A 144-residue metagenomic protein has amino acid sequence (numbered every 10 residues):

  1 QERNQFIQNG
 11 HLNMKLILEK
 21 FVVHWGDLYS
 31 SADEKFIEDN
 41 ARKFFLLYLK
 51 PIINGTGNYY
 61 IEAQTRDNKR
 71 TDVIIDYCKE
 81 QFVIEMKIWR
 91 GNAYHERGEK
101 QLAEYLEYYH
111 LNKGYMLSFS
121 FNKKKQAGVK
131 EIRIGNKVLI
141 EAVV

Functional and structural regions predicted by a protein language model:
Q1-E2: Short capping/hinge segments at domain boundaries that bridge a core fold to an adjacent linker or tail
Q8-N9, L28-N40, Y60-T65, K87-Y94: Short, contiguous acidic/charged loop-to-helix segments that flank catalytic cores in large enzymes
I17-Y60: Acidic-basic catalytic patches of nuclease active cores, encompassing PD-(D/E)XK and other metal-cofactor nuclease
Y48-K79: Active-site metal-binding core of divalent-cation-utilizing nuclease and nuclease-like domains
V73-I75, K79-R90, Y105: Conserved catalytic cores of phosphodiester-cleaving nucleases, focusing on short active-site segments
I88-A93, Y115-S120, E141: Conserved RecA-like P-loop NTPase helicase motor core
E96-E99, L106-G135: Nucleic-acid nuclease catalytic cores
I132-V144: Intrinsically disordered, low-complexity terminal regions enriched in charged/polar residues
